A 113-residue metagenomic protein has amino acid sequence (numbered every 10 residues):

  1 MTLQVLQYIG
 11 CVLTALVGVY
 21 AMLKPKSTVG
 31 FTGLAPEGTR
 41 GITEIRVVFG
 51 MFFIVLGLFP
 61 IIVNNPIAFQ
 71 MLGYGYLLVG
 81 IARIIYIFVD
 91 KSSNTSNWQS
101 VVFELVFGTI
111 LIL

Functional and structural regions predicted by a protein language model:
V5-M22: N-terminal signal-anchor transmembrane alpha helix
K24-I42: Cytosolic, membrane-interface loops and tails of multi-pass inner-membrane proteins
G41-I62, Y74: Core segments of alpha-helical transmembrane spans in multipass integral membrane proteins
G41-V48, Q99-L113: Small-residue-rich segments of transmembrane alpha-helices in multi-pass membrane proteins, especially helix faces
M51-F59, I81-R83, L105-F107: Hydrophobic, membrane-inserted alpha-helices
I62-A68, L113: Transmembrane helix interruption/hinge and helix-loop junction motifs
N64-N65, I81-S96: Membrane-helix boundary connector in multi-pass membrane proteins
M71-R83: Hydrophobic alpha-helical membrane segments
